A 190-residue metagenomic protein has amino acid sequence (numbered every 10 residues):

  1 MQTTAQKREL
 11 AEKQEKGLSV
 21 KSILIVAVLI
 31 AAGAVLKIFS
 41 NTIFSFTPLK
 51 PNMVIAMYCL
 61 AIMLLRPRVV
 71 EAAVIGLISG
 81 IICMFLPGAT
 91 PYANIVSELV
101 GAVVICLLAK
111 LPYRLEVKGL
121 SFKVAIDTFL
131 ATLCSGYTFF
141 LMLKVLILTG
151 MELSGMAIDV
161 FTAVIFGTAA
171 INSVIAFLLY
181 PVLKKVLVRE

Functional and structural regions predicted by a protein language model:
Q2-L65: Hydrophobic transmembrane alpha-helices
Q2-Q14, S22-V28, V35, I75 (+2 more regions): Short helix-perturbing small/polar motifs within transmembrane alpha-helices
L29-G33, E71-C83: Small-polar-interrupted transmembrane alpha-helices in polytopic inner-membrane proteins
K37-K50, I78-A109: Interfacial aromatic-anchored transmembrane helix boundaries in multi-pass membrane proteins
S40-S45, L65-P67, L86-P91, Y113 (+2 more regions): Short helix-capping/hinge motifs at transmembrane helix termini and TM-loop junctions
P51-A61, P91-N94, L130-C134: Alpha-helical transmembrane segments of integral membrane proteins, especially early/N-terminal helices
A61-I75: Membrane-helix interface "capping/anchor" motifs
Y92, V117-E190: Membrane-embedded alpha-helical hairpins and interfacial helices in multi-pass inner-membrane proteins
